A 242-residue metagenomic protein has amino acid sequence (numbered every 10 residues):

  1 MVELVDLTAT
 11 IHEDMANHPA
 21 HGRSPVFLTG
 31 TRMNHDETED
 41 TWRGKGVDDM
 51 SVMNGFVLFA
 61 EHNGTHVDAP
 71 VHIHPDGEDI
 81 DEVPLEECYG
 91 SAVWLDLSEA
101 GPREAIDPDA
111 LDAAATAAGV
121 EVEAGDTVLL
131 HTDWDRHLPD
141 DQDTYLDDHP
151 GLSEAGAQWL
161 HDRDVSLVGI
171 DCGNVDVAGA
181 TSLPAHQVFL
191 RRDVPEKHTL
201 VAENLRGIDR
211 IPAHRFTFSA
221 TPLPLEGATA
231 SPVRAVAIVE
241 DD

Functional and structural regions predicted by a protein language model:
M1-D242: Active-/binding-site microenvironments in catalytic and ligand-binding cores
